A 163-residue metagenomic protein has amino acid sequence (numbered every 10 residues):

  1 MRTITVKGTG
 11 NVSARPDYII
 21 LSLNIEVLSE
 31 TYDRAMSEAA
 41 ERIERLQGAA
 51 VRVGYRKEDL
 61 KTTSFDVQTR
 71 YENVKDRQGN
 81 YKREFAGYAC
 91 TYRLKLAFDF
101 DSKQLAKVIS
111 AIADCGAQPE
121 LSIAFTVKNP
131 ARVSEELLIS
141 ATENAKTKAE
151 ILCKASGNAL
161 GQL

Functional and structural regions predicted by a protein language model:
M1-L163: Short, charged, surface-exposed interaction patches
